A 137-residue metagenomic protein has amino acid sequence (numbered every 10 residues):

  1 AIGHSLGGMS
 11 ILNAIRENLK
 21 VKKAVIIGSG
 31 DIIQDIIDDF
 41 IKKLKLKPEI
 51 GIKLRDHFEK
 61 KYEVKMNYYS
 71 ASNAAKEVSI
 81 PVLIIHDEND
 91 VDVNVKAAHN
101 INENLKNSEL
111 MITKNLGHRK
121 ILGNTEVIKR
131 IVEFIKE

Functional and structural regions predicted by a protein language model:
G3-G7: Gly/Ala-rich beta-loop-alpha elbow adjacent to hydrolase catalytic centers
N13-V64: Hydrolase active-site cap/lid region
A71, I80, N94-E103: Short alpha-helix in the alpha/beta-hydrolase fold that links the catalytic acid
E77-S79, I84-H86, D90: Short beta-strand/loop motif that positions the catalytic acidic residue of the alpha/beta-hydrolase fold
N102-R119: Catalytic histidine neighborhood in serine/cysteine hydrolases with alpha/beta-hydrolase-type architecture
L116-I128: Catalytic histidine-centered segment of alpha/beta-hydrolase-like enzymes
R130-E137: C-terminal alpha-helix
